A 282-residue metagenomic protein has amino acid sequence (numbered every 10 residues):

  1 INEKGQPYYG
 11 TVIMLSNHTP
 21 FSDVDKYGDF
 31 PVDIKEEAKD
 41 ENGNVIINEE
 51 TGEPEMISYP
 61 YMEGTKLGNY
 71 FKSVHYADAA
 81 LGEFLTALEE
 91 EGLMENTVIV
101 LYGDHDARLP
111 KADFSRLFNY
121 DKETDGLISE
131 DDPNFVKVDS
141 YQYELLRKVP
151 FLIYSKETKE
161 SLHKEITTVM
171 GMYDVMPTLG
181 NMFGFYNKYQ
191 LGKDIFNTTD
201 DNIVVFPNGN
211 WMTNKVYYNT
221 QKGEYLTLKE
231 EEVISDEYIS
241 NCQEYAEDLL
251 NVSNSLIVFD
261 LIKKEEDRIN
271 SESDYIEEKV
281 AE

Functional and structural regions predicted by a protein language model:
I1-E282: Solvent-exposed soluble domains appended to multi-pass membrane proteins
